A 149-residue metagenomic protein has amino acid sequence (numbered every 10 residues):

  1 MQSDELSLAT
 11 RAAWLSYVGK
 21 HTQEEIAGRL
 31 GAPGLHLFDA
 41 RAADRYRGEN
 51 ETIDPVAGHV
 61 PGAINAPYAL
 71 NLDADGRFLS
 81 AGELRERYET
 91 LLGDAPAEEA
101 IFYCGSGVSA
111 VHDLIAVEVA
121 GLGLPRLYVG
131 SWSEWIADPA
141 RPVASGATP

Functional and structural regions predicted by a protein language model:
M1-H36, A40-P149: Rhodanese-like catalytic fold shared by cysteine-dependent sulfurtransferases and DSP/PTP-type phosphatases
